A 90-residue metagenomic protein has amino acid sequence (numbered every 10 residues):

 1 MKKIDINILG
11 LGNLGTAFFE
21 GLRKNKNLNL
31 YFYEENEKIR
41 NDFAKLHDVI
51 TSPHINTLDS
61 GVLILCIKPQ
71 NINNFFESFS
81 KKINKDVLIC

Functional and structural regions predicted by a protein language model:
M1-P53: NAD(P)+-binding Rossmann beta1-loop-alpha1 motif at the extreme N-terminus of oxidoreductases
I8, L88-I89: Short glycine-aspartate micro-motif
L30, I89-C90: Hydrophobic/aromatic residues located in beta-strands of well-ordered beta-sheets within soluble catalytic
P53-L88: Rossmann-like NAD(P)-binding element
